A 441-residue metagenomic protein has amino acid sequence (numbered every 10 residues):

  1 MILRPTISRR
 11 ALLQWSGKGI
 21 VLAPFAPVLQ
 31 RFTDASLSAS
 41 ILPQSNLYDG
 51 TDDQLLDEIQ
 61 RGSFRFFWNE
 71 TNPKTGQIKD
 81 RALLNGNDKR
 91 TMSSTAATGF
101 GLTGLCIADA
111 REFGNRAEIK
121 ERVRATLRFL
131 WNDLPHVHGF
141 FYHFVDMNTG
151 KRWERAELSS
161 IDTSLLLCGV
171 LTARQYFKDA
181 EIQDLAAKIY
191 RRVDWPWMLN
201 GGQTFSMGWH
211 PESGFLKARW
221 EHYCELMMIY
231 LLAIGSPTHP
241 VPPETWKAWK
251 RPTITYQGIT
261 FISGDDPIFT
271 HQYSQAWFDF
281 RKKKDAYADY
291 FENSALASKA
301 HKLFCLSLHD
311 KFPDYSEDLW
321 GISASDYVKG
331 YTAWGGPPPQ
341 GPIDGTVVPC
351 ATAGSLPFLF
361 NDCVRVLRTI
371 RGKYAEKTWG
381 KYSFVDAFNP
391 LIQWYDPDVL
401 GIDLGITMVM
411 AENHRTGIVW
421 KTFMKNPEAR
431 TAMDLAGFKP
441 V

Functional and structural regions predicted by a protein language model:
M1-A11, K18-G19, D34-A35: N-terminal secretory signal peptides
L13, I41-V441: Ser/Thr/Asn(+Pro)-rich, low-complexity disordered segments
S16-P24: Sec-dependent signal peptide hydrophobic core
F25-P43: Bacterial Sec-dependent signal peptides at the C-terminal "C-region" and cleavage site
